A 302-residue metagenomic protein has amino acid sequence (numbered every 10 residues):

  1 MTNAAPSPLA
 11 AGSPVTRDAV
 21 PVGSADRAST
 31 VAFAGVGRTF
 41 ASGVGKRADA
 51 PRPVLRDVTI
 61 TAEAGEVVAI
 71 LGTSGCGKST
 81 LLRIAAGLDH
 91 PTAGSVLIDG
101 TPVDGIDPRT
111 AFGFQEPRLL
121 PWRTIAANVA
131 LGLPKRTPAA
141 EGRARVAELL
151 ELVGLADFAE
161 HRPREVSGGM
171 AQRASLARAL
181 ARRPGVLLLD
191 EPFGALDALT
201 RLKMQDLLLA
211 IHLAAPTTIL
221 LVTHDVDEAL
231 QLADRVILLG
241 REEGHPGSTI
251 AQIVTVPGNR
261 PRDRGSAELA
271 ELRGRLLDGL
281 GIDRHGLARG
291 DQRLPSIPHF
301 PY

Functional and structural regions predicted by a protein language model:
A41-G45, A127-E141, L152-V153, E242: ABC-type ATPase nucleotide-binding domains, specifically the catalytic core motifs of the NBD
L71-T73: The feature captures the beta-strand-to-loop junction immediately N-terminal to the Walker
A86: Helix-to-loop junction immediately C-terminal to a conserved catalytic motif
G94-G105: Conserved ABC transporter NBD signature motif
A140-F158, A210: Conserved ABC ATPase "signature" region
H161-R164, R182: Conserved signature/switch motifs of ABC ATPase nucleotide-binding domains
L176: Hydrophobic anchor residue at the start of the ABC signature
